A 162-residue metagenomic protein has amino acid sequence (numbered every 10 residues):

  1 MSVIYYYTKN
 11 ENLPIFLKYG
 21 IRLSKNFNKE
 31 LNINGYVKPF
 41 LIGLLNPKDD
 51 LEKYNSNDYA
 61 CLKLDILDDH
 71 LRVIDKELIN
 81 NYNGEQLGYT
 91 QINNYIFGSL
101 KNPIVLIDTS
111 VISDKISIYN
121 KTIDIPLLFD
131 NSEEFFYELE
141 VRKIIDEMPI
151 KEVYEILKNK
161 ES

Functional and structural regions predicted by a protein language model:
M1-K38: ADP-ribose/NAD+-binding catalytic cleft of ART/PARP-like enzymes
Y7-L13, N57, K63-D69: Short, flexible beta-strand-to-coil junctions
N12, D49-D50: Short, catalytically relevant binding-site loops at active-site mouths
Y36-P39, D50-D58, I66-S162: Conserved NAD+-utilizing ADP-ribose enzyme module
N46: Divalent-cation-assisted or electrostatically stabilized phosphate/pyrophosphate-binding catalytic cores
